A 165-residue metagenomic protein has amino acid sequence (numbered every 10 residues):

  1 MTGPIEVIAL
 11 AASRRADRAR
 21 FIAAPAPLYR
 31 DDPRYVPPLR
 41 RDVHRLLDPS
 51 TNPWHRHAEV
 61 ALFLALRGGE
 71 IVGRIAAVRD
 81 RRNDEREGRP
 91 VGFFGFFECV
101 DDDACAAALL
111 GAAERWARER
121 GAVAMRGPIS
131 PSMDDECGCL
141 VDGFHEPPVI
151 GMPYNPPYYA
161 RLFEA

Functional and structural regions predicted by a protein language model:
M1, A19-A23, R30, G68-E70 (+4 more regions): Replace "anionic and nucleotidyl ligands
T2-S50, P90: Short amphipathic alpha-helix that is part of the acyltransferase structural core
A9, L64, F93: Conserved beta-strand positions that form and line the central face of beta-propeller blades
D48-R67: A short helix-loop-beta-strand connector motif used in the catalytic cores of GNAT acetyltransferases and, in some
T51, V78-R82: Alpha-helical subdomain
A58-E59, I71, M125: Short, well-ordered loop/turn elements at secondary-structure boundaries
L62-L64, E70-R79: Conserved beta-strand in the GNAT
E85-A165: Acyl-donor binding region in acyl/amide transferases
